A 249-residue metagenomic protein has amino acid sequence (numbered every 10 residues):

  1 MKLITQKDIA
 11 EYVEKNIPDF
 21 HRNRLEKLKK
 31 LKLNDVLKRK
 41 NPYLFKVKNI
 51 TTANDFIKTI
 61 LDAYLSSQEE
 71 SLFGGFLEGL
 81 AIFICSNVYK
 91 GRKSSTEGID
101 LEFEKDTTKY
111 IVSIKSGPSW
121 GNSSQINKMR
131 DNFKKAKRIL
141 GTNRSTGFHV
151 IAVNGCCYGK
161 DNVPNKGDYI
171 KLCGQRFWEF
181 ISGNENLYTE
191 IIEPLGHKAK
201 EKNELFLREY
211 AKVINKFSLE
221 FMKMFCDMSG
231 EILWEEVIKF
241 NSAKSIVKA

Functional and structural regions predicted by a protein language model:
M1-F76: Interdomain/boundary linker segments immediately adjacent to catalytic/signaling cores
V13-R24, A81-I84, V88-Y89, F133-R144 (+1 more regions): Hydrophobic, Leu/Ile/Phe/Ala-enriched alpha-helical segments that form helix-helix packing faces
F45-T51, V88, P164-G174: Short, exposed beta-strand "edge-strand" segments with a Pro/Gly-rich flavor and a Y/T-containing core
S66, C85, L101, G141 (+1 more regions): N-terminal, helix-rich and Lys/Arg-enriched segments in bacterial and organellar proteins
G74-I139: Catalytic centers of nucleases
S116-G183: Catalytic cores of nucleic-acid endonucleases
G155-A249: Domain-level recognition of nuclease-like catalytic cores that cleave nucleotide substrates
